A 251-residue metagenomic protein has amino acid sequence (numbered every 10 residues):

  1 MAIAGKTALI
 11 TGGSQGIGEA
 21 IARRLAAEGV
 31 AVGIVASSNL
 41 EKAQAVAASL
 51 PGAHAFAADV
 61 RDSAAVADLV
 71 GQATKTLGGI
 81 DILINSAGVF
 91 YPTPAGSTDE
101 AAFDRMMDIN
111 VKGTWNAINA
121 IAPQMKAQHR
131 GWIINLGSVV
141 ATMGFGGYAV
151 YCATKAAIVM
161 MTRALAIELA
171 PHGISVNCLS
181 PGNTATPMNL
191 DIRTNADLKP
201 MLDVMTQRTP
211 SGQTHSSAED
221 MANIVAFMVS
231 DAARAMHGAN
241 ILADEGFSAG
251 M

Functional and structural regions predicted by a protein language model:
A2, M143, Q207, A226 (+1 more regions): Short C-terminal tail/terminal secondary-structure segment of NAD(P)H-dependent dehydrogenase/reductase domains
S14-Q15: Conserved glycine-rich cofactor-binding loop
P94-A95, D99-M107, M205-T206: Substrate-binding pocket helix/loop in short-chain dehydrogenase/reductase
S97, L198-D220: Catalytic Tyr-x(3-8)-Lys segment
I118, T154, T162: Active-site helix of classical SDR
S138: Residue(s) in the substrate-gating loop at a strand-loop-helix junction that position the organic substrate next
A170, S175, M236-G238: Short, small/polar-rich loop/turn modules that mediate ligand/substrate recognition or access, typified
